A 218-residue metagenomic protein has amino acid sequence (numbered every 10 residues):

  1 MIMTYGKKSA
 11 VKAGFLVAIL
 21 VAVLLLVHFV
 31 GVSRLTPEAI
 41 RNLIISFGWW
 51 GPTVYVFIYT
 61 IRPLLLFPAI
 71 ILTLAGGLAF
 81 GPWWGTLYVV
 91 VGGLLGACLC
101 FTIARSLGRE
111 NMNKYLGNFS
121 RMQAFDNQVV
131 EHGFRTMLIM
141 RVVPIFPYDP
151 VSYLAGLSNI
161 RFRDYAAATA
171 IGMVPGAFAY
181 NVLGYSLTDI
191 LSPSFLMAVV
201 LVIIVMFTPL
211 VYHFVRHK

Functional and structural regions predicted by a protein language model:
I2-A13, A22-F57, L94-P150, L157-F162 (+3 more regions): Membrane-interfacial helix-loop-helix
V56, T60-L87, I145-S152, R163 (+1 more regions): Transmembrane helix boundary and interhelical junction motifs in multipass membrane proteins
F57, I61, L87, V91-L95 (+3 more regions): Hydrophobic residues within alpha-helical transmembrane segments of multi-pass solute transporters/permease subunits
L78, G93-A97, M173, V202-V205: Residue-level recognition of pore/gate-forming positions within transmembrane alpha-helices of multi-pass
W84-V89, A124, L157-I171: Membrane-interface alpha-helices at helix entry/exit sites of multi-pass transporters
I160-S192: C-terminal intrinsically disordered extensions
